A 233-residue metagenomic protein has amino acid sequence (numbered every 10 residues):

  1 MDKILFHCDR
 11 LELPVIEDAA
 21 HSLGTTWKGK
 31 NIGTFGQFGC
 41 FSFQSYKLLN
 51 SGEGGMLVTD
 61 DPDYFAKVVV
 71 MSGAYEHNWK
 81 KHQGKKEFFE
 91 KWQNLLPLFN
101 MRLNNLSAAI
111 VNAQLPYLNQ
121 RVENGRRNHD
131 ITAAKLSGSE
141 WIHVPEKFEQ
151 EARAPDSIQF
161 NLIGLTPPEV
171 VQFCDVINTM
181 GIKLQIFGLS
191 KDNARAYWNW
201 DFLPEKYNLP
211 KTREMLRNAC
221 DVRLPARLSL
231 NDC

Functional and structural regions predicted by a protein language model:
M1-G29, D61-D63: Catalytic PLP-binding core of fold-type I/II PLP enzymes
I4, V68, F173: Aromatic/hydrophobic pocket-lining residues that form π-stacking "cages" and hydrophobic walls in ligand
F6-C8, L136, I177: A generic structural signal for well-ordered alpha-helical segments
P14-I16, F38, L98, A219-D221: Structural preference for beta-strand elements that scaffold enzyme active sites
V15-E17, F41, T59, I186: Hydrophobic residues in well-ordered beta-strands that form the structural core
S22-K28, F35-S157: Active-site region of PLP-dependent enzymes
E76-E87, I131, Q172-C220: Conserved PLP cofactor-binding pocket of PLP-dependent enzymes
F148, P155-T166, R195-Y207, R217-D232: Conserved PLP-binding active-site segment of the aspartate aminotransferase-like
